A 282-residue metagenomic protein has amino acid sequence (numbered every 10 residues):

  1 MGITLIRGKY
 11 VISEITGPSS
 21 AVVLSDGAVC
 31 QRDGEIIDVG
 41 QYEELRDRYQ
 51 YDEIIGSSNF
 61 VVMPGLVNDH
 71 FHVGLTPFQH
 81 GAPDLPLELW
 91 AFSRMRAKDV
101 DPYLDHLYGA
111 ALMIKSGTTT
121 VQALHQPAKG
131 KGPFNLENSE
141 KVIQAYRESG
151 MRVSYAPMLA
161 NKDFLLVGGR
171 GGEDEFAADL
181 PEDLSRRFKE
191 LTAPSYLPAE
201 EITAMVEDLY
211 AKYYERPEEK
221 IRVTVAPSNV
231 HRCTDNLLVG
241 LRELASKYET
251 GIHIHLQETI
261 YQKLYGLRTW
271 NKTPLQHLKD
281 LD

Functional and structural regions predicted by a protein language model:
M1-R48, F60-V61: N-terminal metal-binding scaffold of metallo-dependent hydrolase/deaminase domains
G2-G8, R46-E88, D99-V100, L107 (+2 more regions): Replace "His-x-His-based motif
K9, V29, G34, N59 (+5 more regions): Divalent metal-coordination and catalytic microenvironments
S13-E14, P64, G74-T76, K129 (+1 more regions): Conserved protein kinase catalytic core
Q41, F71-V73, E258: Short, glycine/acidic-enriched loop or turn micro-motifs at the edges of active sites
V73-H80, H125, K263-G266, W270: Short, function-defining helix-loop hinge/capping sites that tune catalysis or transport
H80-R152, E201-E218: Alpha-helical scaffold segments that flank or form the walls of functional sites
E137-D282: Metal-coordinating catalytic core of metallo-dependent amide/deamination hydrolases
